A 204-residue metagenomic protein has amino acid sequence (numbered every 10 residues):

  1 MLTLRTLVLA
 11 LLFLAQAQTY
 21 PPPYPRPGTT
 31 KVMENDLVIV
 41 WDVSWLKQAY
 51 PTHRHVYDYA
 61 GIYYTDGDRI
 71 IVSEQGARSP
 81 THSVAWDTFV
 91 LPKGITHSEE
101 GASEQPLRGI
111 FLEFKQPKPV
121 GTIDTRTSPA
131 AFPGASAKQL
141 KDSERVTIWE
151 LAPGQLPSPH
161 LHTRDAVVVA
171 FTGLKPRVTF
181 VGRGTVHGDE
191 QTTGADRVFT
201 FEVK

Functional and structural regions predicted by a protein language model:
M1-L9: Sec-dependent signal peptide recognition, specifically the positively charged N-region followed immediately by
L9-A17: Hydrophobic h-region of N-terminal signal peptides that target proteins for export in Gram-negative bacteria
A17-K204: Jelly-roll (double-stranded beta-helix
